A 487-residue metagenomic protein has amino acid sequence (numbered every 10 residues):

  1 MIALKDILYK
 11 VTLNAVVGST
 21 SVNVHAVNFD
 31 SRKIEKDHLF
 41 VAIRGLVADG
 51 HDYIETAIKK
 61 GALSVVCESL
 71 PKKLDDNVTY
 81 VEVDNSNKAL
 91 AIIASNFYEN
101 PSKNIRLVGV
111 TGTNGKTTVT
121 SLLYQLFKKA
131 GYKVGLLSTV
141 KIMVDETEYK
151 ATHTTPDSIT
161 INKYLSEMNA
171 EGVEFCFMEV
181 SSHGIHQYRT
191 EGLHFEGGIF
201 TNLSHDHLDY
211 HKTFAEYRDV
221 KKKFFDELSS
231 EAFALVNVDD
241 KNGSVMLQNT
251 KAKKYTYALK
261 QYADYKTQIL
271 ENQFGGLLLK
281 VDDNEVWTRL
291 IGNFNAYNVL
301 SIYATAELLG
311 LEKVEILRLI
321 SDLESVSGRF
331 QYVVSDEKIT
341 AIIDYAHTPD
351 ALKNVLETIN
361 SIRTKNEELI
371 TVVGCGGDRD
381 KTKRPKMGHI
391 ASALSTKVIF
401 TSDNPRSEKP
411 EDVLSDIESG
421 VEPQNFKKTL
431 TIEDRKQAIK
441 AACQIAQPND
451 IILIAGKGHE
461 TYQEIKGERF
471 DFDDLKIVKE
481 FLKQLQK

Functional and structural regions predicted by a protein language model:
M1-A15, K36-L39, K251, S301-V314 (+2 more regions): ATP-dependent carboxylate-amine ligase
M1-I92, K241, A263-E271, E285-W287 (+4 more regions): N-terminal leader/targeting and accessory segments in enzymes
L8-Y9, K88-V238, N242-T250, D282 (+2 more regions): Phosphate-binding loop of NTP-binding sites
K10, P71-D76, F195-A341, T364 (+2 more regions): Acidic, Mg2+-coordinating active-site environments of NTP-dependent enzymes
L63, E196, T396: Receiver (REC) domain switch/active-site residues of two-component response regulators
E68-L70, V180, V238, S402 (+1 more regions): Short secondary-structure boundary segments
L74, M143-E148, D206-H211, R379 (+2 more regions): A short acidic, helix-capping loop that chelates divalent metal ions and anchors anionic groups
